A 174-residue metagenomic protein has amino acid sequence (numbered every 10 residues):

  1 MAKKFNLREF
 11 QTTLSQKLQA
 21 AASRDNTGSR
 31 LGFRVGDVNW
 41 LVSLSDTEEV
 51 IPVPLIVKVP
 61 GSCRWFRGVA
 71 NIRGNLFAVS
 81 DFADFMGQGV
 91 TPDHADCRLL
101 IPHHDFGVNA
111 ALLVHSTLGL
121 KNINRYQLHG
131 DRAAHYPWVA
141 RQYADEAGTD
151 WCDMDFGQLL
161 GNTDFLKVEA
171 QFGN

Functional and structural regions predicted by a protein language model:
M1-N174: An acidic, low-aromatic, low-complexity terminal/linker signal
